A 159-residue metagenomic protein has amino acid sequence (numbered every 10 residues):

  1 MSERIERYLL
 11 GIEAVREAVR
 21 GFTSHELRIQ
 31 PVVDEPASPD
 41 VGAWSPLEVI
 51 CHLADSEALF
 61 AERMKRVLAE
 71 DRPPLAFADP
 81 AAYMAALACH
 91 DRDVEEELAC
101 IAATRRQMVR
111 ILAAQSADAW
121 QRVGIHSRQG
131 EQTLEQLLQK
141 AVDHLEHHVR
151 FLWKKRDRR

Functional and structural regions predicted by a protein language model:
M1-L47, C51, D55-R159: Aromatic-glycine hotspot motif
